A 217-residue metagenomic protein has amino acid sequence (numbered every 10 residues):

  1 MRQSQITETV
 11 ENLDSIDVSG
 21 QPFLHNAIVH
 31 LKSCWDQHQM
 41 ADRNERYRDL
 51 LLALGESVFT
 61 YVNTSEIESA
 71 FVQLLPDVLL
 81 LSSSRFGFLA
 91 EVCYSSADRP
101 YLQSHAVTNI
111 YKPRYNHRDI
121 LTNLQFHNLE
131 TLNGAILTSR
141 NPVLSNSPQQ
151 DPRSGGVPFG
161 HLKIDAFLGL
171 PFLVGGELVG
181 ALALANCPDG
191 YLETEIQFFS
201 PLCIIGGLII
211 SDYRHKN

Functional and structural regions predicted by a protein language model:
R2-S69, D212-N217: Signal-transmission linkers at sensory-effector interfaces
L75-L79, S84-Y94, G134, P142: Short, hydrophobic-rich beta-strand element in sensory/regulatory alpha-beta domains
P76, F88-L124: GAF sensory/regulatory domain recognition with acknowledged cross-activation on helical regulatory dimers
N116-R118, L129, N141-A166: Signal-transducing coupling segments at domain and membrane junctions
D165-L173: A short, aliphatic-rich beta-strand micro-motif
A181-G190: Short beta-strand-to-loop transition segments that serve as allosteric relay/switch motifs in sensory/regulatory domains
S200-S211: Allosteric cytosolic regulatory segments
